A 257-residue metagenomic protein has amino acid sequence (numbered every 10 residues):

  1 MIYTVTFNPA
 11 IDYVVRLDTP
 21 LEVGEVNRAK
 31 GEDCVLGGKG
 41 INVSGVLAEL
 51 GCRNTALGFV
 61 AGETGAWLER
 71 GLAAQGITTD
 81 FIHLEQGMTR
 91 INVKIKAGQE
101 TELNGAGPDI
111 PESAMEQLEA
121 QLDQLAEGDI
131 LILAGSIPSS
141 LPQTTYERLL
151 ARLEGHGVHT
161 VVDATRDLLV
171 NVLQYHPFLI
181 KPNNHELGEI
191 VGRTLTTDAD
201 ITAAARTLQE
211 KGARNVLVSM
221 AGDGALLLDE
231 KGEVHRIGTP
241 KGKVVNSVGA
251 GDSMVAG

Functional and structural regions predicted by a protein language model:
M1-L57, G65-W67, K243: Glycine-rich phosphate/adenosyl-contacting loop at the front of the ribokinase-like
I2, R53-N54, T79-D80, T160 (+1 more regions): Hydrophobic anchor at the start of a short beta-strand that flanks the dinucleotide cofactor-binding loop
Y3-V5, E102-L103, I130-I132, V161 (+2 more regions): Structural motif
V23-E25, E49-D129: Conserved N-terminal subdomain of the carbohydrate kinase-like
L47, N183, G251: Short, conserved phosphate/pyrophosphate- and ester-handling motifs at nucleotide-, phospho-/glycolipid
A48, E147-E154, R206-Q209: Surface-exposed amphipathic alpha-helices with a cationic face
I130-D200: Conserved beta-alpha-beta core of the PfkB/ribokinase-like small-molecule kinase fold
V170, D198-G257: Conserved phosphate-binding/catalytic region of the ribokinase-like
